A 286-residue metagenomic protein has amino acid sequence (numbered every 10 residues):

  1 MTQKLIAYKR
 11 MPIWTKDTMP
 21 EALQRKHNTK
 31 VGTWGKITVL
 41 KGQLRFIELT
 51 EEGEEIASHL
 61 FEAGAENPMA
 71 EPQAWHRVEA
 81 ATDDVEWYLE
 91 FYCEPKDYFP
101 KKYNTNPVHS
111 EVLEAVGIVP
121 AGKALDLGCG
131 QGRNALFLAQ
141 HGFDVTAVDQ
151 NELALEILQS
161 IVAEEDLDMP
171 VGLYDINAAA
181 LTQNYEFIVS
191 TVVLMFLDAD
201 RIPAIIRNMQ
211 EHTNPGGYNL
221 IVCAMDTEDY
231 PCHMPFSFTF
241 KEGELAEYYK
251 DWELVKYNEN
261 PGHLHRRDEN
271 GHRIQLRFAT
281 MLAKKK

Functional and structural regions predicted by a protein language model:
T2, C93-V119, L125, G130-M169 (+3 more regions): Class I (Rossmann-like) S-adenosyl-L-methionine-dependent methyltransferase catalytic domain, capturing the SAM-binding
P12-G32: Conserved short histidine dyad/triad with adjacent acidic residue
G35-R45: Short, conserved beta-strand element in jelly-roll/cupin
E51-P72: Short acidic-glycine-tyrosine-enriched beta hairpin
E71-E94: Ligand-binding loop in jelly-roll beta-barrel domains
A180-I188: A short acidic, Gly/Pro-enriched loop at the edge of an enzyme's catalytic core that lines a small-molecule cofactor
F187-R201: A short SAM/SAH-binding and catalytic strip from SAM-dependent methyltransferases
P203-P215: A short glycine-rich, Lys/Arg-flanked "PGG" loop and its adjoining helix->strand segment in the class I
